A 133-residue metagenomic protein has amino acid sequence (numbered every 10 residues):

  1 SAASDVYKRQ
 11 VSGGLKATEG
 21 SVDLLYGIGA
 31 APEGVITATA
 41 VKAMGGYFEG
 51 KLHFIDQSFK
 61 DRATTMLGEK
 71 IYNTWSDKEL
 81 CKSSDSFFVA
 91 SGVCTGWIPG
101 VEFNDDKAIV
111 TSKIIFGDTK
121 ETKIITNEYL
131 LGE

Functional and structural regions predicted by a protein language model:
A2-Y7: Short, small-residue-biased leader/transition segments that mark boundaries at the very start of proteins
K8-G13: Short acidic loop-to-helix transition motifs that present clustered carboxylates
G14-A17, I36-T39, P99-V101: Short, well-ordered secondary-structure micro-motifs
E19-Y47: Glycine-rich phosphate-binding loop
A43-E133: Anaerobic metallocofactor- and corrinoid-dependent redox/one-carbon enzyme cores, especially those from methanogenesis
